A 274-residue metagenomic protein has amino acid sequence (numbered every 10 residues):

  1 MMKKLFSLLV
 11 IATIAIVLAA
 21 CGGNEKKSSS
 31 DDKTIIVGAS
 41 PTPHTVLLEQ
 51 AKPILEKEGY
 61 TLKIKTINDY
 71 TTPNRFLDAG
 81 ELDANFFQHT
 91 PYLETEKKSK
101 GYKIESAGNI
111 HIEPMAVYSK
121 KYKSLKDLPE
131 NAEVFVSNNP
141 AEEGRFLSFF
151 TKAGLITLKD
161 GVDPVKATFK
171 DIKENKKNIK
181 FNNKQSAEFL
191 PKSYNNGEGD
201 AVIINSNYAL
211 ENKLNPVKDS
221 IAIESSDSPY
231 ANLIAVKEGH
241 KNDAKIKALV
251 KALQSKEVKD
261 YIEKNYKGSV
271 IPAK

Functional and structural regions predicted by a protein language model:
I16-A20: C-terminal motif of bacterial Sec signal peptides marking the signal peptidase cleavage site
G22-E25: Bacterial signal peptide processing site
S29-T42, Y60-T66, E133-V134: Short, well-ordered beta-strand elements
T42, D69-Y70, G80, A84-E94 (+3 more regions): Beta->alpha turn/N-cap motifs
I64-R75, D163-K192: Short helix-initiation/N-cap motifs at beta->coil->alpha
A107-I156, K259: A conserved helix-loop-strand patch within extracytoplasmic ligand-binding domains of the periplasmic binding
N109-S119, L210-K256, I271-K274: Periplasmic-binding protein-like
E142-T151, L253-A273: Periplasmic-binding protein-like
